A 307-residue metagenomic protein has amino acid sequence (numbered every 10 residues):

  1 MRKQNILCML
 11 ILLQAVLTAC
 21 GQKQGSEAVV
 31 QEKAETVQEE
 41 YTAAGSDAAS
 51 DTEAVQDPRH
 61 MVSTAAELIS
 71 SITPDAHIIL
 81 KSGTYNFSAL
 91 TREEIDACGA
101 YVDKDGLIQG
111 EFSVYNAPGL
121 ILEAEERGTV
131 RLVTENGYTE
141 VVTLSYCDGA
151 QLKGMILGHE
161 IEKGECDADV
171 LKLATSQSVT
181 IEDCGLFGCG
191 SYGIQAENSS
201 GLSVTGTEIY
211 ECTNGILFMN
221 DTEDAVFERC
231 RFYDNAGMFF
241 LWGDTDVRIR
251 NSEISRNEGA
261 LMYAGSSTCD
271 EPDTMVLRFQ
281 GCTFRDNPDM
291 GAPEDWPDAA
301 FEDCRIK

Functional and structural regions predicted by a protein language model:
M1-N5: Positively charged n-region of N-terminal signal peptides that target proteins for export
V16-A19: C-terminal motif of bacterial Sec signal peptides marking the signal peptidase cleavage site
G21-A28: Bacterial lipoprotein signal-peptidase II cleavage site
A28-Q56: Low-complexity, acidic Ser/Thr/Pro-rich repeat tracts that form intrinsically disordered stalk/linker regions of very
G45-A97, E111: Acidic Gly/Asp/Thr-rich repetitive segments characteristic of extracellular carbohydrate-active and adhesion proteins
D57-S63, F87-S88, G99-E165: Right-handed parallel beta-helix/beta-spiral solenoid domain characteristic of secreted/periplasmic
A89-L90, V133-V141, E160-D169, G190-E197 (+4 more regions): Short glycine/acidic-rich loop motifs that flank beta-strands on beta-rich extracellular proteins
G119, E123-T129, D148-H159, Q177-G188 (+5 more regions): Right-handed parallel beta-helix
